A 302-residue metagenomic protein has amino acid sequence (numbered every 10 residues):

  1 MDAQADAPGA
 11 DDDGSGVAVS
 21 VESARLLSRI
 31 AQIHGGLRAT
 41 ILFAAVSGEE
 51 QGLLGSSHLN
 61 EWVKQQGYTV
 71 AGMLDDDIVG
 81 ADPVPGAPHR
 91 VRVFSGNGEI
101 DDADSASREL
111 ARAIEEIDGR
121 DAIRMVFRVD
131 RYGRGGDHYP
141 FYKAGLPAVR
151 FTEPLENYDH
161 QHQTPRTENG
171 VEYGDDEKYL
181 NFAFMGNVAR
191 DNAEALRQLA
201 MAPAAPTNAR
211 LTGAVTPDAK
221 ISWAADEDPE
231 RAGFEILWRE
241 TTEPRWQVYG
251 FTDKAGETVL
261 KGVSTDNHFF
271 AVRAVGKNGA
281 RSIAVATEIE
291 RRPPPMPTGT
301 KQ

Functional and structural regions predicted by a protein language model:
M1-L53, N192: Alpha-helical metal-binding/catalytic segments enriched in His/Glu/Asp
A5, V46-A144, A148: Metal-dependent peptidase/peptidase-like ectodomains
V79-F94, R128-P203: Active-site-adjacent mobile loop/cap segments within catalytic or ligand-binding domains
P217-E230: Conserved aromatic anchor
F234-I236: Short beta-strand elements bearing conserved aromatic residues within extracellular beta-rich modules
V248-A255: Short beta-strand segments within Ig-like beta-sandwich modules, predominantly Fibronectin type-III
L260-S282: Beta-strand-rich modules
K277-K301: Extracellular fibronectin type III
